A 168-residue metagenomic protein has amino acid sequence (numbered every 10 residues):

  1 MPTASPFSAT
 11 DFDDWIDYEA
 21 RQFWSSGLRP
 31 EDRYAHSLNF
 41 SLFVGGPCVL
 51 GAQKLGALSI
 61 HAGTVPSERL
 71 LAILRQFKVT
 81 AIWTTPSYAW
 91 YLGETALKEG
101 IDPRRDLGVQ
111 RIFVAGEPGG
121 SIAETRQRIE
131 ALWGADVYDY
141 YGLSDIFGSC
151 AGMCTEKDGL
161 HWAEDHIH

Functional and structural regions predicted by a protein language model:
M1-D14: Conserved AMP-binding A3 loop
P2-S5, G27-A35, I60-A62, Y138: Short secondary-structure capping/junction motifs at helix and strand boundaries
F7-S8, H36-S37, L58-S59, V114: A generic structural signal for short
A9, S37-S41, S87: Short glycine-enriched loops at secondary-structure junctions
F12-S25, N39, L92-P103: Short, composition-biased local secondary-structure segments
I16-A57: Conserved AMP-binding loop of ANL adenylate-forming enzymes
L55-H168: Active-site glycine/GP-rich loop and adjacent strand/helix microenvironment that borders small-molecule binding pockets
